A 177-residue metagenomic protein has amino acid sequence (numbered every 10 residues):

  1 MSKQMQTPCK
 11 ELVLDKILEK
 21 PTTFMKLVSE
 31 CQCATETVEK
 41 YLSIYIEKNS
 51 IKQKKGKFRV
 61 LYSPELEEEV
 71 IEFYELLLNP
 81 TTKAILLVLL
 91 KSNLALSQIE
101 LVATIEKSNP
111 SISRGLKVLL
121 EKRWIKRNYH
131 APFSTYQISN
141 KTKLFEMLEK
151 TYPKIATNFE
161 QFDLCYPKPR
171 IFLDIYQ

Functional and structural regions predicted by a protein language model:
M1, M25, S29-I71: Long, low-complexity, charged/polar intrinsically disordered regions in eukaryotic proteins
M1-K16, Y62-L66, F73-V88, S92 (+2 more regions): Long, low-complexity, charge-rich intrinsically disordered regions
E19-C31, L94-I105: Short acidic, hydrophobic short linear motifs in intrinsically disordered regions
P21, K57-R59, F133-T135: A generic structural signal for beta-strand entry/edge sites
P21, S50, N93-L94, W124: Residue-level recognition of short, well-ordered coil/turn positions that link secondary-structure elements
C33-I44, E106-E121: Short amphipathic alpha-helical interaction segments
